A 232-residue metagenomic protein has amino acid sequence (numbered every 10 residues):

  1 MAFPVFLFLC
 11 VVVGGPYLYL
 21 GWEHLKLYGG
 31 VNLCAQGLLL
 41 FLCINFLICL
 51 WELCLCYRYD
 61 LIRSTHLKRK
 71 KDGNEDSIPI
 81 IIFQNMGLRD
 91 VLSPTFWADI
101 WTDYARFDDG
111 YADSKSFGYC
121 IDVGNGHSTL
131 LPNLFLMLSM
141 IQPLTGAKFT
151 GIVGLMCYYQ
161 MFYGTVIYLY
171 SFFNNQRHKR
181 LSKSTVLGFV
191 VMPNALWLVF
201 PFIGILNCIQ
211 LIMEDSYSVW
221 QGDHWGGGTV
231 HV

Functional and structural regions predicted by a protein language model:
M1, D103-Y119, H178-V191, W225-V232: Juxtamembrane membrane-interface segments at transmembrane-helix boundaries in membrane proteins
M1-V12, N32-I48, G118-N125, A147-C157 (+1 more regions): Transmembrane alpha-helices of multi-pass eukaryotic membrane proteins
L27-G37, Y57-A105, R177-L181, E214-G226: Interhelical loop segments of eukaryotic multi-pass membrane proteins
C43-R63: Hydrophobic alpha-helical membrane-embedded segments
G126-M137: Core segments of transmembrane alpha-helices that mediate helix-helix packing or line hydrophobic substrate/ligand
L136-T150: Juxtamembrane helix-break-helix junctions at the cytosolic face of small multi-pass alpha-helical membrane proteins
M156-P193, M213, Q221-G226: Juxtamembrane loop segments immediately following a transmembrane helix
